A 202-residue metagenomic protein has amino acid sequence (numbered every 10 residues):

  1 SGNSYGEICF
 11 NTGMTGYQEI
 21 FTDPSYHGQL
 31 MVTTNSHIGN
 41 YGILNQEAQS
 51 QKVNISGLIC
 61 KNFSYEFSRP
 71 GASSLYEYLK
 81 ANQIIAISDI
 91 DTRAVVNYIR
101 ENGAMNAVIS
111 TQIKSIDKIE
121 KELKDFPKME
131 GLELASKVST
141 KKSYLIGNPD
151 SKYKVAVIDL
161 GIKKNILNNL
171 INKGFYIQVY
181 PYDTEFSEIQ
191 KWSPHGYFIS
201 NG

Functional and structural regions predicted by a protein language model:
S1-S187, K191-W192: RNA-binding accessory domains that recognize and position tRNA/RNA substrates
I199-G202: Glycine-rich beta-strand-to-loop/alpha-helix junction loops that act as flexible
